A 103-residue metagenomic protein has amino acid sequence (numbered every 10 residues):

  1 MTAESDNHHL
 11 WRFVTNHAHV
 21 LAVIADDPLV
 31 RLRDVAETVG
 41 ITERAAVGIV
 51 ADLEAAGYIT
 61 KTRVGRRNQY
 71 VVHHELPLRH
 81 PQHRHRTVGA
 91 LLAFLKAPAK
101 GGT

Functional and structural regions predicted by a protein language model:
M1-S5, P77-T103: Amphipathic alpha-helical dimerization/coiled-coil segments that flank or bridge DNA-binding/regulatory modules
D6-H17, R31, R63-R84: Short, cationic-aromatic polyanion-contact patches
A18-V23: Pre-recognition alpha-helix immediately N-terminal to the DNA-recognition helix within helix-turn-helix or winged-helix
E37, E54-A55: Alpha-helical residues within the helix-turn-helix
V50-A51: Short, hydrophobic-biased segments on the C-terminal half of alpha helices that form "recognition helices"
